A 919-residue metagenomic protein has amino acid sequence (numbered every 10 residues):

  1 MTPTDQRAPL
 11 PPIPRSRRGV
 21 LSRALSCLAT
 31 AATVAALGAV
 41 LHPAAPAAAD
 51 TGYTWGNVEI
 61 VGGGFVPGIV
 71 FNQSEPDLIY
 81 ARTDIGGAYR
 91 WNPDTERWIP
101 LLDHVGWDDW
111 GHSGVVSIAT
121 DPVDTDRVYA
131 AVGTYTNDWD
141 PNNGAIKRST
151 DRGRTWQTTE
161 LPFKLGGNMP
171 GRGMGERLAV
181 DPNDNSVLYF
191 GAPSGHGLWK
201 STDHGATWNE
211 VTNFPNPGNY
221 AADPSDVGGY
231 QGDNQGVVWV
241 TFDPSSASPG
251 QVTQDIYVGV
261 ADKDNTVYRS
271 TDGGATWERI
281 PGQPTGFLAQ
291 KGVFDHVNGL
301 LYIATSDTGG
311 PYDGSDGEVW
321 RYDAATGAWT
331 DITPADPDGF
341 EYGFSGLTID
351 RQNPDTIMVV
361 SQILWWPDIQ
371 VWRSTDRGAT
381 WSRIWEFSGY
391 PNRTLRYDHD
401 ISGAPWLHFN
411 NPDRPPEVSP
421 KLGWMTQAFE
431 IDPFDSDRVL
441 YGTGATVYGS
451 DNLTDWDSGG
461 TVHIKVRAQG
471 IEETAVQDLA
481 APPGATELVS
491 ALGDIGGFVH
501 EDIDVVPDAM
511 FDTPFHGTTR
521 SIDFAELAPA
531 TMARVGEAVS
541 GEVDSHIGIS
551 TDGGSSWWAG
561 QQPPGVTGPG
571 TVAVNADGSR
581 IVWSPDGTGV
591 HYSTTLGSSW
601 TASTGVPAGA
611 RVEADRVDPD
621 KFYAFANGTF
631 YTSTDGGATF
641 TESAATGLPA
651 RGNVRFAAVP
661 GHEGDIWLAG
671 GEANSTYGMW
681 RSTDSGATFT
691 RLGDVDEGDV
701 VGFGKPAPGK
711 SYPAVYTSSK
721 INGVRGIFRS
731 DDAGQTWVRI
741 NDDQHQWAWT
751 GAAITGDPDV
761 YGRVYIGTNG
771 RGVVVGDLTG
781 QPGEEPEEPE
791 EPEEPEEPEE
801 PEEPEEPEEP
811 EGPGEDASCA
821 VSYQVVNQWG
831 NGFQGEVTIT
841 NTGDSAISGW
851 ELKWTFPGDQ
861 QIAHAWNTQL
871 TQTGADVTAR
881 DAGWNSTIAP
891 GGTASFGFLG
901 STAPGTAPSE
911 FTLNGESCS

Functional and structural regions predicted by a protein language model:
P3-D5, L28-E791: Extracellular glycan-interacting surfaces
A8, A44, E793-E802, G843: Residue-level detector of intrinsically disordered/flexible regions characterized by low predicted structural confidence
A8-A31: N-terminal export and membrane-targeting signals
A24, N769-G772, I888-A894: Extracellular interaction modules
P782-D816: Ser/Thr/Gly/Pro-rich low-complexity, disordered linker/stalk segments of secreted and cell-surface proteins
E809-S919: Extracellular low-complexity, O-glycosylation-prone Ser/Thr/Pro/Gly-rich "stalks" and linkers flanking catalytic
